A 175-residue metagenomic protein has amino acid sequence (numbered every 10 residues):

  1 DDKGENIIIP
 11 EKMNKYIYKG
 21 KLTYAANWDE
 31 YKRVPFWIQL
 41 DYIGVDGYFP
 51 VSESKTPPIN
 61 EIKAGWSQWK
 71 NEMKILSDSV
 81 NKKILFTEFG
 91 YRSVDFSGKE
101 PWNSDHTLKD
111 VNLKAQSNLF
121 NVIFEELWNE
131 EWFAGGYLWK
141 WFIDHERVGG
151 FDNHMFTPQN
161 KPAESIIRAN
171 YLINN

Functional and structural regions predicted by a protein language model:
D1, Y24-W66, K82-K83, T87-V94: Aromatic- and acid-rich polysaccharide-binding/catalytic face of secreted or lumenal carbohydrate-active enzymes
D1-K3, K55-S67, H106-A115, N153-T157: The substrate-binding groove and active-site-proximal loops of carbohydrate-active enzymes, especially glycoside
D1-Y24, S79: Active-site neighborhood of glycoside hydrolase catalytic domains
N6-E11, W69-S77, F120-E125, E164: Generic structural signal for well-ordered alpha-helices, preferentially at hydrophobic/aromatic core positions
I7, W37-L40, P57-I59, K99-W102 (+1 more regions): Short, glycine/charged-enriched secondary-structure capping and boundary segments
M13-Y18, G47, V51, L127 (+2 more regions): Sec/Tat-exported extracytoplasmic proteins
I17-L22, Q39-D41, V80-I84, N129-G135: Loop/turn elements at helix/coil->beta-strand transitions in domains of secreted/extracellular proteins
S97, P101-L108, K114-V122, E126-N175: Aromatic-rich peripheral "rim/lid" segments of glycoside hydrolase catalytic domains that contact and position glycan
